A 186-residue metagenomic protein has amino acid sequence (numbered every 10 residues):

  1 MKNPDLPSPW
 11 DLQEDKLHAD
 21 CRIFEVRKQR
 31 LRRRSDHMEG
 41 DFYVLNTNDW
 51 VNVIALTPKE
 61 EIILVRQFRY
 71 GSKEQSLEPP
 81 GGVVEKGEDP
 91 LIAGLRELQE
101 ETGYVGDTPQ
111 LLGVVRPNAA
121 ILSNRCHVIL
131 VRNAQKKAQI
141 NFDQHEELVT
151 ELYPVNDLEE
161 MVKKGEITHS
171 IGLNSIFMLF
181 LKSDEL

Functional and structural regions predicted by a protein language model:
K2-P9, F42, T47, N52-R96 (+2 more regions): Conserved Nudix-box catalytic region and its N-terminal flanking loop in Nudix hydrolases and closely related
K2-R22: A short, N-terminal "cap"/entry segment at the start of jelly-roll beta-barrel domains of the cupin/DSBH fold
N3-W10, Q75, K86, A120 (+2 more regions): Nudix hydrolase/Nudix homology domain
D11, V105-L112: A short coil-to-beta-strand element that immediately follows conserved catalytic motifs
D15-L17, G113-N118: Short, solvent-exposed loop/turn elements at beta->coil junctions and helix N-caps that rim active or binding pockets
D15-N52, P58: Acidic, metal-coordinating catalytic segment for phosphate/diphosphate chemistry, firing primarily on the Nudix
R27-S35, N118-K137, E151: Active-site-adjacent beta-strand/loop module that shapes the phosphate/pyrophosphate-binding cleft
E88-I92, E101-T108: Beta-rich strand-turn-strand
